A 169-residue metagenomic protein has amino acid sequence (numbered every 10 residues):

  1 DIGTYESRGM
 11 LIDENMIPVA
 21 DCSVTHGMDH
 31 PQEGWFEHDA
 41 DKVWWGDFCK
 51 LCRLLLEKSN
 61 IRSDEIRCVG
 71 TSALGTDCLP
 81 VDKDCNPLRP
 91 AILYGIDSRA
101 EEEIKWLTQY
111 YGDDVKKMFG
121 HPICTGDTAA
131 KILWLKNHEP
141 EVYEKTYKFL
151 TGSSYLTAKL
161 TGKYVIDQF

Functional and structural regions predicted by a protein language model:
D1-P90, K117, K145: N-terminal glycine/serine-rich phosphate-binding loop of ATP-dependent small-molecule kinases, especially carbohydrate
I2-T4, N15, V81-D84, V115-F169: Gly/Ser/Thr-rich active-site cleft segment
F48, A100, T128: Conserved donor sugar-nucleotide recognition element shared by glycan-biosynthetic enzymes
C49-C52, I104-K105, L133-K136, T157: Short, well-ordered alpha-helical packing segments
D97: Carbohydrate-associated surface elements
E101-D113: Hinge/lid segment of periplasmic solute-binding proteins
